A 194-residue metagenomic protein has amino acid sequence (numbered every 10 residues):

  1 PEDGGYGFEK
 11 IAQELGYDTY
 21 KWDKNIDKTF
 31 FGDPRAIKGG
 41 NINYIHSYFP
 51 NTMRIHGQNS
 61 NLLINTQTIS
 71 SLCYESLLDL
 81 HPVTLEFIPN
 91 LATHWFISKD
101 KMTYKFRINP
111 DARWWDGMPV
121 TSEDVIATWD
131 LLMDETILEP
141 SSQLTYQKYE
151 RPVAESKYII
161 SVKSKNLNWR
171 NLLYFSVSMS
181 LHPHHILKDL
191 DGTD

Functional and structural regions predicted by a protein language model:
P1-K38, R151: Short, low-complexity disordered leader/linker segments with a strong preference for bacterial N-terminal type II
D18-F30, G40-K99, D130: N-terminal lobe/hinge region of extracytoplasmic solute-binding protein
F30-D33, I108-D116, K148-E150: Second-shell loop/turn segments in exported
I37, S142-D194: Surface-exposed binding/hinge segments that line and control ligand-binding clefts or catalytic entry sites
F49, D111-A112, L167-N168: Acidic glycine-/aspartate-rich tracts in secreted/extracellular proteins
R54-N59, M118, L172-S176: Short, solvent-exposed loop/turn and secondary-structure capping segments
H81-I88, L138-Y146: Short, solvent-exposed secondary-structure boundary motifs
T93-L138, E155, S161-K163: Aromatic- and charge-enriched surface segment that lines or borders ligand/interaction sites
